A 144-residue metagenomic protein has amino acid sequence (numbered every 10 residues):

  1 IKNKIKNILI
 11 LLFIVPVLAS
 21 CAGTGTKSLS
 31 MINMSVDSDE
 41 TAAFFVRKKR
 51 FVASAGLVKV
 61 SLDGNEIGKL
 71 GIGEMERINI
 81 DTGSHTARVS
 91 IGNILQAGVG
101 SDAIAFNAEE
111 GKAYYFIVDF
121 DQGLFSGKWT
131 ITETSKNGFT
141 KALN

Functional and structural regions predicted by a protein language model:
I1-A22: Sec-dependent bacterial lipoprotein signal peptides
C21-N144: Short loop/turn and low-complexity linker motifs enriched in small/turn-promoting residues
